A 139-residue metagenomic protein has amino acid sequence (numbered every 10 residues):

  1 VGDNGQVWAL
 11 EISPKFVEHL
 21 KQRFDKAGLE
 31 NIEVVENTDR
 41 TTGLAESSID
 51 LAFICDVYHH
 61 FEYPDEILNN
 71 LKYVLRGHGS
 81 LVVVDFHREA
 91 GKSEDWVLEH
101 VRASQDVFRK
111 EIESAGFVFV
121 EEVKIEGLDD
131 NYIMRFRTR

Functional and structural regions predicted by a protein language model:
G2, D65-S80: A short glycine-rich, Lys/Arg-flanked "PGG" loop and its adjoining helix->strand segment in the class I
G2-T42: Class I SAM-dependent methyltransferase SAM/SAH-binding core
V7, L81-V82, F119: A short hydrophobic/small-residue beta-strand
I12-F16, P64-I67, S104, F108-E111 (+2 more regions): Stable alpha-helical elements in mature extracytoplasmic
V17, S80-R109: Conserved class I S-adenosyl-L-methionine
T42-A52: A short acidic, Gly/Pro-enriched loop at the edge of an enzyme's catalytic core that lines a small-molecule cofactor
D50-D65: A short SAM/SAH-binding and catalytic strip from SAM-dependent methyltransferases
F119-R139: Core SAM-dependent methyltransferase catalytic element
